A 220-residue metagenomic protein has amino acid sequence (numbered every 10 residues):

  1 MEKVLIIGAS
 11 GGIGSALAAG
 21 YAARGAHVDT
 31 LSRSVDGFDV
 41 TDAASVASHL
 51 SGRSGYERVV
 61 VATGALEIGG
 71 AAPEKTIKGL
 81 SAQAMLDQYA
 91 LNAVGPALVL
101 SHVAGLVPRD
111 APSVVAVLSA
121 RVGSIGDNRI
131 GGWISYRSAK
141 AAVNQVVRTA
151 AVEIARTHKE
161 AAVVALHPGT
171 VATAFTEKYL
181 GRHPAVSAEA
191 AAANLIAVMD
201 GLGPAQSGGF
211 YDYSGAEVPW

Functional and structural regions predicted by a protein language model:
I6-A23: N-terminal Rossmann NAD(P)H-binding glycine-rich loop of SDR-like oxidoreductase domains
A19, A97, K140-V152, E189-I196: Conserved active-site helix of classical SDR/Rossmann-fold NAD(P)-dependent CH-OH oxidoreductases
L31-V46: Rossmann-fold cofactor-recognition segment
E67-G69, P73-A90, R109-T157: Catalytic loop of short-chain dehydrogenase/reductase
V99-V103, V107, V146-V147: Hydrophobic positions on the long internal alpha-helix of Rossmann-like NAD(P)-dependent oxidoreductase domains
G123-I125, V146-R182: Flexible, glycine-rich beta-alpha linker
A161, A165, T173, L180-W220: C-terminal helical subdomain
